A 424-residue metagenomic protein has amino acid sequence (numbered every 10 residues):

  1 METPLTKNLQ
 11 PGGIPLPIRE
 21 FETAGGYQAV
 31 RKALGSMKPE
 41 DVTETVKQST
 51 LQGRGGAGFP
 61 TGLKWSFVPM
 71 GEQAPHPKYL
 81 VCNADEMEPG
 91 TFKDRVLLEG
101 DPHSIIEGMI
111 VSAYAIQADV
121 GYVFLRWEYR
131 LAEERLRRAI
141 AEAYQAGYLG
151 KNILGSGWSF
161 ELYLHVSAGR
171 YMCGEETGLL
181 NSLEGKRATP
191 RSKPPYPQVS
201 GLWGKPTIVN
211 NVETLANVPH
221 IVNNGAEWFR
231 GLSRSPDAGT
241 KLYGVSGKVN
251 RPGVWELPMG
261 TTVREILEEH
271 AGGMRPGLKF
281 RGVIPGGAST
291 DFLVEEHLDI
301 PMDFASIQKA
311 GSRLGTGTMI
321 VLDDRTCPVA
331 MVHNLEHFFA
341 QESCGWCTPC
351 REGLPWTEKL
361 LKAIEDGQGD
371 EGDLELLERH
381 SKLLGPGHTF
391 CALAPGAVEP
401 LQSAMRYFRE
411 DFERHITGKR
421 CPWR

Functional and structural regions predicted by a protein language model:
M1-T45: Cofactor-/ligand-binding subdomain signature composed of acidic, glycine-rich, tryptophan-containing flexible loops
F21-Y27, N83-D94, P197-L202, G244-V249: Gly-rich Lys/Arg/Thr-decorated short loops/hinges at beta-loop-alpha junctions or inter-strand turns that position
A29-V46, H76-K78, A84, K93-L98 (+4 more regions): Ferredoxin-type iron-sulfur electron-transfer modules in oxidoreductases and energy-metabolism complexes
K47-V68, S112, G169-N181, G185 (+2 more regions): Conserved phosphate/anionic-ligand binding catalytic regions in large, soluble enzymes, centered on
A57, G62-W65, T91-D94, E133-R138 (+9 more regions): Short acidic, glycine/serine/threonine-rich loops at helix termini
D101-A115: Histidine-anchored nucleotide/phosphate-binding helix
G108-S112, M259-P276: Short amphipathic, charge-patterned alpha-helical segments
E133-M259, A271: Hydrophobic alpha-helical positions that pack around
